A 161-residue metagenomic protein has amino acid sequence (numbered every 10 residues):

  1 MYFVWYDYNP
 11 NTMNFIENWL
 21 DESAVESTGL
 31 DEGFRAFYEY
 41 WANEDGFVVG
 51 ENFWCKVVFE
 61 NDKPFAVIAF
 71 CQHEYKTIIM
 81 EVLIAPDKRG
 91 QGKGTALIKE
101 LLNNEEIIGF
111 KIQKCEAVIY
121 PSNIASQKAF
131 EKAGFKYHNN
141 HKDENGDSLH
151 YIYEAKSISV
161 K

Functional and structural regions predicted by a protein language model:
M1-N43, V160-K161: A short, well-structured alpha-helix characteristic of acyl/acetyltransferase catalytic modules
D7, F70-Q72, N139-K142: Short, low-complexity Ser/Thr-rich regulatory SLiMs
S23, T28-D87: Acetyl-CoA-dependent GNAT
F53, F110-I112: Short, high-confidence coil segments that cap the C-terminus of an alpha-helix and link into the following beta-strand
F59-N61, Y153-K156: Active-site beta-strand termini and strand-to-loop segments that position acidic
I84, G90-E105, Q127-K132: Conserved acetyl-CoA-binding loop-helix of GNAT-fold acetyltransferases
R89, C115-Q127, E144-N145: Conserved beta-strand-loop-alpha-helix junction that forms the acyl-donor binding cleft
E116-V118, G134-Y153: Conserved catalytic-core motifs of GNAT/GCN5-like acyltransferases
